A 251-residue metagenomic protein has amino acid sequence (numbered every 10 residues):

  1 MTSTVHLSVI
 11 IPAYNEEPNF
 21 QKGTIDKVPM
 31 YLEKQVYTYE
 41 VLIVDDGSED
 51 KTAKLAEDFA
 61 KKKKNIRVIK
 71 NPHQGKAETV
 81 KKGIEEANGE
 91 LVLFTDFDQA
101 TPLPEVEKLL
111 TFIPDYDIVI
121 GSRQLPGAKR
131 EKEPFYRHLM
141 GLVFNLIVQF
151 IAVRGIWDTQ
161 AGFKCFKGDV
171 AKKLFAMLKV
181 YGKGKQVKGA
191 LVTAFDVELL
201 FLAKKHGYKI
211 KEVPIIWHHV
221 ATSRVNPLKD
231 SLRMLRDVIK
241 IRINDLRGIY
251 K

Functional and structural regions predicted by a protein language model:
M1-L7, M177-K251: Hydrophobic helical membrane-anchoring modules
V5-I11, F20, V28, Y39-V44 (+1 more regions): Hydrophobic targeting segments
E16-F20, S48, K76: Donor nucleotide-sugar binding loop of glycosyltransferases
E16-L32: Short, well-formed alpha-helical segments that are part of the catalytic scaffolds of diverse glycosyltransferases
T38-L42, A53-E86, E90: Conserved donor nucleotide-binding strand/loop of the catalytic core
D45-A53, Q99: A conserved acidic beta->alpha catalytic loop
N71-E86, L91, L103-Q186, T193 (+2 more regions): Acceptor/aglycone-binding surface of glycosyltransferases and processive sugar-polymer synthases
